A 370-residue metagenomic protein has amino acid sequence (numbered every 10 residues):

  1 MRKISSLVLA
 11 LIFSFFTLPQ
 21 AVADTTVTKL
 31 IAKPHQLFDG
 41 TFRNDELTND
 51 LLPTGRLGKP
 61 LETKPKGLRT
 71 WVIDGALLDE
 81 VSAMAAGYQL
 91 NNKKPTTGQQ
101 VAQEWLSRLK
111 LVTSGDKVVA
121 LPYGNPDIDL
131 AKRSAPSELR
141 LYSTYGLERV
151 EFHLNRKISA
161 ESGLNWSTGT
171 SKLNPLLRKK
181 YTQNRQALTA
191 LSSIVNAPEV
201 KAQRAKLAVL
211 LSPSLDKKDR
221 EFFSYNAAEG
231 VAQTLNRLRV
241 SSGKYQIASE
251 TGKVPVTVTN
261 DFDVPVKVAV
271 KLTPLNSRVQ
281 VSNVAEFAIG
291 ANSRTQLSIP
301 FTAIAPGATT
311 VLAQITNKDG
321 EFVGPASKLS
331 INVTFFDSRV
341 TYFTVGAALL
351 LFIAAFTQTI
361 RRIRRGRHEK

Functional and structural regions predicted by a protein language model:
M1-S249, V258-T259, L272-A291, T295-S298 (+1 more regions): N-terminal membrane-targeting/anchoring modules of bacterial envelope and secretion proteins
T257-P265: Asparagine-centered strand-capping/turn motif at beta-strand->loop junctions
V264-V268, T309: Short beta-strand/loop motifs in extracellular/secreted proteins, especially within beta-sandwich accessory domains
